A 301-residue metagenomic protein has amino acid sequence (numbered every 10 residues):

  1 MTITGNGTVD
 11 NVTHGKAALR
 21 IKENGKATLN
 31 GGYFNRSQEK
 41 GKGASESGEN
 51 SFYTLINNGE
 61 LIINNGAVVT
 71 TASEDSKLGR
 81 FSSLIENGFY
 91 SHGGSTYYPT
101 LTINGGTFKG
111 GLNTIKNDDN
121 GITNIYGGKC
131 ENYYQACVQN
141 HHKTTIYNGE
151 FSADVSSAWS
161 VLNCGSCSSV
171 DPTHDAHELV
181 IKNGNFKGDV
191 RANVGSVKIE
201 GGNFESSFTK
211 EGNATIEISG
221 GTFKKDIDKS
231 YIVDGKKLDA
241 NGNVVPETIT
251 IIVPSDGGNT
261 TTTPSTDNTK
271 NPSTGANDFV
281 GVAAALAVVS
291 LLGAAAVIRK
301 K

Functional and structural regions predicted by a protein language model:
M1-V12, K16-L112, K116-Y133, C137-V155 (+3 more regions): Surface-exposed loop/turn motifs in large extracellular/passenger domains
N65, G195, A276, G293-A294: Generic short amphipathic/hydrophobic targeting helices enriched at N-termini, encompassing Sec-type signal peptides
G220, T274, L292: Short glycine-rich loop/turn motifs that provide flexible caps or phosphate-binding loops at active sites
D226-I232: Short, charged/polar "capping" segments at the starts of alpha-helices and the immediately preceding loops
I232-G235, N241-A276: C-terminal low-complexity, Ser/Thr- and acidic/Pro-rich disordered "stalk" regions positioned immediately N-terminal
G235, I298-K301: Short, charged/polar low-complexity linear motifs in solvent-exposed/disordered segments
N277-R299: A cross-kingdom C-terminal cell-surface attachment/processing module
